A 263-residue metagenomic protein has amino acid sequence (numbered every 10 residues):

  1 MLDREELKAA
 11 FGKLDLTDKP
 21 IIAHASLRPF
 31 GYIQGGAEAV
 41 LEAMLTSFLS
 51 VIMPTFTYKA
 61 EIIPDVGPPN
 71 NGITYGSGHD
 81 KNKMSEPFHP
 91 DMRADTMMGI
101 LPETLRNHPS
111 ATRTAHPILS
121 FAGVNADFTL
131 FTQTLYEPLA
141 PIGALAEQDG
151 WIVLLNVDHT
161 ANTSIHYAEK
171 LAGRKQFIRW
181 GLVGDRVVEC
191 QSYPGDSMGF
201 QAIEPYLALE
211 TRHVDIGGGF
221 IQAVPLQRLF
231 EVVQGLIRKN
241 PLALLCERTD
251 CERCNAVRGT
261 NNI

Functional and structural regions predicted by a protein language model:
M1-I263: N-terminal and secondary-structure boundary signal
